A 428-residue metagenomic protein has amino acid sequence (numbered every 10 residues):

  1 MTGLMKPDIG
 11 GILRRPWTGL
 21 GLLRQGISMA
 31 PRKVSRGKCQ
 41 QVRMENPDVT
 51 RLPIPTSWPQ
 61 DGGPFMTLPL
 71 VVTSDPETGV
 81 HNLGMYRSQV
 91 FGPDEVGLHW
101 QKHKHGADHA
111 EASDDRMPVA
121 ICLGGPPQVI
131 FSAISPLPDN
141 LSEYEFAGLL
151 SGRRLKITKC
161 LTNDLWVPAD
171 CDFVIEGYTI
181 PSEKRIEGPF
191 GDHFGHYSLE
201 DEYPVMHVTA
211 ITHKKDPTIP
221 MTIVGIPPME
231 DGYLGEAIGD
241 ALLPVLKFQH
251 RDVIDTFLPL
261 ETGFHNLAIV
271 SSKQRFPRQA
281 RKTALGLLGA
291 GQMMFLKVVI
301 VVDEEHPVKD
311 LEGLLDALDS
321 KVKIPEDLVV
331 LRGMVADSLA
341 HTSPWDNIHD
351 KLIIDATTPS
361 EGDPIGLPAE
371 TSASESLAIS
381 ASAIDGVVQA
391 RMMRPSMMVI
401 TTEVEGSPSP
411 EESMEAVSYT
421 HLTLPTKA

Functional and structural regions predicted by a protein language model:
M1-F190, G195-L422, A428: Extended, highly charged
